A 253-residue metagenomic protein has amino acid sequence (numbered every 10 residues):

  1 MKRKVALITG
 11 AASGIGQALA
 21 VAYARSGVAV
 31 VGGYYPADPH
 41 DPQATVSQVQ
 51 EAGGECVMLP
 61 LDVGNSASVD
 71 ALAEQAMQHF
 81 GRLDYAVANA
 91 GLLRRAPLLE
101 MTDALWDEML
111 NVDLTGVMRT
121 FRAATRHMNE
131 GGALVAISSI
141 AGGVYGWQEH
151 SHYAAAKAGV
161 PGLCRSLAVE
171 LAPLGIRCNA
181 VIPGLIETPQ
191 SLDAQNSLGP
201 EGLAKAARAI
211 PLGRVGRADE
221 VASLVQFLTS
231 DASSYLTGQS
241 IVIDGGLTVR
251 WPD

Functional and structural regions predicted by a protein language model:
A12-S13: Conserved glycine-rich cofactor-binding loop
V28-Q43: Conserved glycine-rich Rossmann-like NAD(P)H-binding loop of the short-chain dehydrogenase/reductase
P97-L98, L105-L110, G202, A206: Substrate-binding pocket helix/loop in short-chain dehydrogenase/reductase
F121, A156, C164: Active-site helix of classical SDR
R126, V169-P173, S234: Alpha-helical segment proximal to the catalytic Tyr-Lys
S139: Residue(s) in the substrate-gating loop at a strand-loop-helix junction that position the organic substrate next
V144, Q226, T237-D253: Short C-terminal tail/terminal secondary-structure segment of NAD(P)H-dependent dehydrogenase/reductase domains
